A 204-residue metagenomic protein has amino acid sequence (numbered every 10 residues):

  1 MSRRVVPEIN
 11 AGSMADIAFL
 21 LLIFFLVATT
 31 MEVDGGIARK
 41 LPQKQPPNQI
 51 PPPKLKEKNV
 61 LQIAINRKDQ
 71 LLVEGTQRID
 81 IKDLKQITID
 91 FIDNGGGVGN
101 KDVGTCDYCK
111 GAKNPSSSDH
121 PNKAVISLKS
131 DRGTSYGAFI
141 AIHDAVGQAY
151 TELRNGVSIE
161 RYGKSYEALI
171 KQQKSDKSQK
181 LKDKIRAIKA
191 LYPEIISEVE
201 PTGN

Functional and structural regions predicted by a protein language model:
M1-K40: Short terminal targeting/anchoring segments
E32-N204: Long, low-hydrophobicity, acidic/polar, solvent-exposed interaction domains
